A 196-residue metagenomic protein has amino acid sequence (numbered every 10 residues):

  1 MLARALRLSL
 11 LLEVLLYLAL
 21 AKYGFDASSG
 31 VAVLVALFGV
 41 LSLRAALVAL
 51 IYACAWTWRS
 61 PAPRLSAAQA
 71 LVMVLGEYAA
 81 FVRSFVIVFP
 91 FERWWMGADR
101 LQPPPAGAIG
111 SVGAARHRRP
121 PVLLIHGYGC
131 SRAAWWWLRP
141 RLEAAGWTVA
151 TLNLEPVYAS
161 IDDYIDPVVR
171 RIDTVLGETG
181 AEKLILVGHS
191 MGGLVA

Functional and structural regions predicted by a protein language model:
M1-P121: Flexible, membrane-associating and regulatory peripheral segments of lipid-active enzymes
L123-A133, W137, R141-A196: Serine-dependent carboxylesterase/thioesterase catalytic core of lipase-like alpha/beta-hydrolase/SGNH enzymes
